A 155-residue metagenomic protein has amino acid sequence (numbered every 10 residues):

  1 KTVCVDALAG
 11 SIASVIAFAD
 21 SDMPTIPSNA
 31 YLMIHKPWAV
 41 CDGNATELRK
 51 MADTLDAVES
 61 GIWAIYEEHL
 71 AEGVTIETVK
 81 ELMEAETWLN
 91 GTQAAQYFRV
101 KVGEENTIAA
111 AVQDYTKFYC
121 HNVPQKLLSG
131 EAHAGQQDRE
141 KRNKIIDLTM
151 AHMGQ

Functional and structural regions predicted by a protein language model:
K1-S14, D20-Q155: N-terminal organellar transit peptides
